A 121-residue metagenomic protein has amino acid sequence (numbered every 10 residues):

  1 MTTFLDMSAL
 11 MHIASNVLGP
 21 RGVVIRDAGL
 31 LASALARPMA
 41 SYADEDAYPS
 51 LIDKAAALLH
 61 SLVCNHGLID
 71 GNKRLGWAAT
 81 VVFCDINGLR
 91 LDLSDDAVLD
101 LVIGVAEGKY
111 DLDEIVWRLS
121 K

Functional and structural regions predicted by a protein language model:
M1-K121: FIC/Doc superfamily catalytic core
